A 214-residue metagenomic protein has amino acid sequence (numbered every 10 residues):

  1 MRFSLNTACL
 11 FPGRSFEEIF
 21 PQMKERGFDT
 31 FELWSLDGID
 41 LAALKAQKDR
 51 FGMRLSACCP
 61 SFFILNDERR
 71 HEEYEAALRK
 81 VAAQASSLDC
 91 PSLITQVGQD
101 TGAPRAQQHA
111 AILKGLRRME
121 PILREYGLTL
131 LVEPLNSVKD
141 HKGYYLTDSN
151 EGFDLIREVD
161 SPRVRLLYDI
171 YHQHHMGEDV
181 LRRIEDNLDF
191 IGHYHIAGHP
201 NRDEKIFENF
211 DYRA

Functional and structural regions predicted by a protein language model:
M1-C90, R124, R157, S161-R163 (+3 more regions): N-terminal pre-domain/capping segments
R2-S4, C58-C59, L93-V97, L130-S137 (+2 more regions): Short beta-strands and strand-loop turn motifs
T7, I19-F20, N66-H71, K142-F153 (+3 more regions): Gly/Pro-rich active-site loop or hairpin
C9-F11, S35-D37, S61-I64, V97-T101 (+3 more regions): Active-site-proximal loop/turn and secondary-structure-junction residues that shape catalytic pockets, frequently
R50, D67-R165, H175: Active-site acidic/histidine proton-transfer and metal-coordination neighborhood in alpha/beta enzyme cores
